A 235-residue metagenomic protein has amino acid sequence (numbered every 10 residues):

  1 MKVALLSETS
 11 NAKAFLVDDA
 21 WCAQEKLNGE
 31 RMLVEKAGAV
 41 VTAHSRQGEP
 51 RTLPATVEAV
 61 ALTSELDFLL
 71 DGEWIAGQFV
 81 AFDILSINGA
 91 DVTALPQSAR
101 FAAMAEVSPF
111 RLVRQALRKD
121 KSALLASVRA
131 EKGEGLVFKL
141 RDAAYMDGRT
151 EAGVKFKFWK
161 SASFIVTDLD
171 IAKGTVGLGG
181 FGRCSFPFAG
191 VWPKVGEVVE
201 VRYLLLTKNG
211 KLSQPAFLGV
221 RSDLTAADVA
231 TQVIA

Functional and structural regions predicted by a protein language model:
K2-G48, P109-D223: Nucleic-acid 5′ end/cap handling module spanning
P50, T56, V60-W159, A235: Catalytic nucleotidyltransferase
D228-A235: Acidic, low-complexity intrinsically disordered tails
